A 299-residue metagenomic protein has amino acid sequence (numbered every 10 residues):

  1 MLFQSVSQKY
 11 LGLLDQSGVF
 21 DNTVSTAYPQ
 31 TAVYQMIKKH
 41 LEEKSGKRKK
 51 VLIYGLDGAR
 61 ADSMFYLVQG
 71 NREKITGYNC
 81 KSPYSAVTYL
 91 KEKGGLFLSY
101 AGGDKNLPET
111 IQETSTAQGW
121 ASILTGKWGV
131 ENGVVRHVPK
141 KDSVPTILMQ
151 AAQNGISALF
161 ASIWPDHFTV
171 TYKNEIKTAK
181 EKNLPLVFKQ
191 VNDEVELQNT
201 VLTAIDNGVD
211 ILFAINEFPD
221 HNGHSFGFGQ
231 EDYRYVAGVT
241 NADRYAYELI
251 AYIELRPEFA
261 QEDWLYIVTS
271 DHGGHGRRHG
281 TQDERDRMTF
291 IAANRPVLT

Functional and structural regions predicted by a protein language model:
M1-T299: Feature captures the catalytic ectodomains and active-site-proximal regions of enzymes that hydrolyze or transfer
